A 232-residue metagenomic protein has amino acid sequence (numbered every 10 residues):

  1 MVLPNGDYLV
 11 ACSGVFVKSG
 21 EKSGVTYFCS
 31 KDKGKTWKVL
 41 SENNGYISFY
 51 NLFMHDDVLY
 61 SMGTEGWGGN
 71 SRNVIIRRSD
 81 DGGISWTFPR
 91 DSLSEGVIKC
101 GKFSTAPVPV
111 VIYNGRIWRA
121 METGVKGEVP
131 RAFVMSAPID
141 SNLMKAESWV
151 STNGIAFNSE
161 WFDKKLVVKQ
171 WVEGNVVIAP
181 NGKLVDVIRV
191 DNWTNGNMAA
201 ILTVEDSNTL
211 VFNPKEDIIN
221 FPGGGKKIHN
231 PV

Functional and structural regions predicted by a protein language model:
M1-S48, L52-A106, I112-E173, V177-G225 (+1 more regions): Beta-rich carbohydrate-recognition and catalytic domains
